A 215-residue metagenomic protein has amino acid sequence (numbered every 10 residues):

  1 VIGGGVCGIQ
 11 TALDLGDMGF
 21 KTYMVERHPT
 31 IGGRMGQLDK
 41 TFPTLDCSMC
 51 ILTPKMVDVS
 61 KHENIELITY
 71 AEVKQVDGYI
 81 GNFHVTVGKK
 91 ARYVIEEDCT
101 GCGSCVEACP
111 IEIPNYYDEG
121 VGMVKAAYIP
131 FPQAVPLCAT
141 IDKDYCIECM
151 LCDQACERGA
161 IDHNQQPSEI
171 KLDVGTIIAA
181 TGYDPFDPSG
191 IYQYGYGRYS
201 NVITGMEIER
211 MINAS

Functional and structural regions predicted by a protein language model:
V1-Y23: N-terminal Rossmann-like FAD-binding beta1-loop-alpha1 element of flavoenzymes
I2-C7, C102, C149, T181: Glycine-rich Rossmann-fold phosphate-binding loop(s) that bind the pyrophosphate of adenine dinucleotide cofactors
Q10, G33, S104: Conserved SAM/SAH-binding loop-helix junction of Class I S-adenosyl-L-methionine-dependent methyltransferases
M18, E63, G197-R198: Short, structured coil segments at secondary-structure junctions
M24, G101: Conserved SAM-binding loop
H28-P54, I68-D98, E107-Q154, R158-I203: Non-heme iron-sulfur electron-transfer modules
D58-E66: A structural motif corresponding to the C-terminal end of an alpha-helix and its immediate exit/capping segment
R198-A214: A nucleotide-sugar donor-handling region in carbohydrate enzymes
